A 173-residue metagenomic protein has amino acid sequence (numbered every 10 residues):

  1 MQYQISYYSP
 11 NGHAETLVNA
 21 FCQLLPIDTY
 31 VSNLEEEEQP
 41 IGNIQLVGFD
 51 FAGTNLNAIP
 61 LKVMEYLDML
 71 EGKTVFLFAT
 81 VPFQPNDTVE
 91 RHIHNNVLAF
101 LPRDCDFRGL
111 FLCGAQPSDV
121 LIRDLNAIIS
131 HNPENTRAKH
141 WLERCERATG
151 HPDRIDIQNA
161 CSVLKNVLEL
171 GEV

Functional and structural regions predicted by a protein language model:
M1-I5, R144-R147: General secondary-structure propensity
Q2-L24: N-terminal beta1-alpha1 ligand-phosphate binding loop
Q2-S6, V47, F76: Conserved beta-strand elements of the Class I
Y8, F51-A52: Structural motif
L24, D28, I44, G53-V173: FMN-binding flavodoxin-like domain, especially the glycine-rich phosphate-binding loop
I27-F51: A short beta-strand-loop structural module common to alpha/beta enzyme folds
